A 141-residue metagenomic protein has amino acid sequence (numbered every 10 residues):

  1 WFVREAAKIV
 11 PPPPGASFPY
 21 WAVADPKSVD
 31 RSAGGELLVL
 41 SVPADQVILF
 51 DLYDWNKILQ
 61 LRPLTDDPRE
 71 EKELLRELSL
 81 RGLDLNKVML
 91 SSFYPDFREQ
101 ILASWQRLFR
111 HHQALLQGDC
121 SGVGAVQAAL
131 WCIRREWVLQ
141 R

Functional and structural regions predicted by a protein language model:
W1-S32: Glycine-rich loop/turn
A16-F18, S28-E36, V42-R141: Conserved NAD+-utilizing ADP-ribose enzyme module
